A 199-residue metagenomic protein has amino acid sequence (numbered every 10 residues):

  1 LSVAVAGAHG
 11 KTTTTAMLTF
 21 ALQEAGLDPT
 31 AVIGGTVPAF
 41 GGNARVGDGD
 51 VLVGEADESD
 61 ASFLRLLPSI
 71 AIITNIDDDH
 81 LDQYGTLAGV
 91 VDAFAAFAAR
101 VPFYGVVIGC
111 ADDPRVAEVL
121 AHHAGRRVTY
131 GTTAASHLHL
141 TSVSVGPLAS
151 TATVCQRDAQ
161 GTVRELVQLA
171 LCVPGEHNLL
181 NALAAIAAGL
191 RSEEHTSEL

Functional and structural regions predicted by a protein language model:
L1-A111, R115-G125, L183, L190: Phosphate-binding loop of NTP-binding sites
T30-V32, P68, H139-T141, E198-L199: Intrinsically disordered, low-complexity segments enriched in polar/charged residues with Gly/Pro, especially when
Y84-D92, G105, A121-S197: Adenine nucleotide phosphate-binding catalytic loops in nucleotide-utilizing enzymes
